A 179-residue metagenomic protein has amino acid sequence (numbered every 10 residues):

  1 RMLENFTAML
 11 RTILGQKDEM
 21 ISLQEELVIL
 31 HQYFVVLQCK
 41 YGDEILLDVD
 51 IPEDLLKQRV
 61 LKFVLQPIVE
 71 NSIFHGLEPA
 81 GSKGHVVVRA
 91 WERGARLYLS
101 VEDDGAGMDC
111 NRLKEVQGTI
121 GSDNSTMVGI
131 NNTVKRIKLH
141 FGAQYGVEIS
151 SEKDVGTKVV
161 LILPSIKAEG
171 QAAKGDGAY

Functional and structural regions predicted by a protein language model:
R1-S150, K158, I162: Two-component histidine phosphotransfer core
S151-Y179: C-terminal end segment of the histidine kinase catalytic
